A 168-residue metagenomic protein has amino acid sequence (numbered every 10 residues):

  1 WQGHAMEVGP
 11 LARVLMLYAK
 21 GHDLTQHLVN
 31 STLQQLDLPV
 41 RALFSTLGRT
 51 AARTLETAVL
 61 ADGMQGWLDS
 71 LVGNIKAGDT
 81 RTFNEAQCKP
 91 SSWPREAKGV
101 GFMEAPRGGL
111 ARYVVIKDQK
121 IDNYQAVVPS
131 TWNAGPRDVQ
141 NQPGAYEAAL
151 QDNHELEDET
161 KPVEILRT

Functional and structural regions predicted by a protein language model:
W1-T168: Metal/cofactor-centered catalytic core regions of large enzymes
